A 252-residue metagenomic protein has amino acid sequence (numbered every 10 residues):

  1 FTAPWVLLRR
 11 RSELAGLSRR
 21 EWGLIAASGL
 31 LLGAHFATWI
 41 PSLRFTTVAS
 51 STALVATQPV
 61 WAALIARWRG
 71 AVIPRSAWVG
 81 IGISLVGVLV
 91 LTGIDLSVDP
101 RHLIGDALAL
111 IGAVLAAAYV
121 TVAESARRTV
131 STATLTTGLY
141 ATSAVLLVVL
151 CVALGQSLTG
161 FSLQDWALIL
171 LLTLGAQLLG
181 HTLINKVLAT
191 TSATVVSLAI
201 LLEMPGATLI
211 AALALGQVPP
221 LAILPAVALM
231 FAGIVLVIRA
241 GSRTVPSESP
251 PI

Functional and structural regions predicted by a protein language model:
F1-A34, P59-I65, V114-V122, T137-L154 (+3 more regions): Transmembrane alpha-helices of multi-pass small-molecule transport proteins
T2, A26, T57, I73-D95 (+4 more regions): Hydrophobic transmembrane alpha-helices of multi-pass small-molecule transport proteins
R9-A49, V55, V88-V90, T173-T191: Specific transmembrane alpha-helical segments of multi-pass solute transporters/efflux pumps, especially DMT/EamA
L17-W22, W78, G93-A118, V152-L171 (+1 more regions): Juxtamembrane helix-entry segments on the extracytoplasmic side of multipass membrane proteins
R19-A27, A71-L85, G105-D106, V130-Y140: Cytoplasmic-side transmembrane-helix entry/capping segments in multi-pass membrane proteins
A27-T38, V98-S125, V145-L146, L168 (+1 more regions): Glycine-/small-residue-enriched transmembrane alpha-helix faces in small-molecule transporters and effluxers
L32, I40-V72, G112, A193-A212: Specific alpha-helical transmembrane segments that line the substrate/conduction pathway and gating interfaces
S51-T57, V122-V145, Q177-L213: Helix-helix packing/entry segments at the starts of transmembrane helices
